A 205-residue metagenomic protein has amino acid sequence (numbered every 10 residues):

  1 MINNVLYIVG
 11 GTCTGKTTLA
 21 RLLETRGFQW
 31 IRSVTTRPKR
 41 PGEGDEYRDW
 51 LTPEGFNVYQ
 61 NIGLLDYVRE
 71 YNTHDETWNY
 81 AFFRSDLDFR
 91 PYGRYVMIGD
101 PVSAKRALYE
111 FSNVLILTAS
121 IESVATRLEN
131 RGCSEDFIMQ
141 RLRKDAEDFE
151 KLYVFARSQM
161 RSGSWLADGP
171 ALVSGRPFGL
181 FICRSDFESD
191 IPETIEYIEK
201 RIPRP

Functional and structural regions predicted by a protein language model:
I8: Hydrophobic anchor at the beta1->P-loop junction of P-loop NTPases
G11-T12: P-loop (Walker A) phosphate-binding loop of NTP-binding proteins
K16-T17: Walker A/P-loop
A20-R21: The feature captures the helix immediately C-terminal to the Walker
T25-R32: Post-Walker A helix-loop "phosphate-sensing" segment adjacent to the P-loop in P-loop NTPases
T35-Y95, P101: ATP-dependent small-molecule kinase phosphotransfer cores that center on conserved nucleotide phosphate-binding segments
V96-D100, Y109-R131, D145: Conserved phosphate-donor/acceptor-positioning beta-strand/loop module used by diverse small-molecule
T126-C133, E150-P205: NTP-dependent small-molecule kinase module
